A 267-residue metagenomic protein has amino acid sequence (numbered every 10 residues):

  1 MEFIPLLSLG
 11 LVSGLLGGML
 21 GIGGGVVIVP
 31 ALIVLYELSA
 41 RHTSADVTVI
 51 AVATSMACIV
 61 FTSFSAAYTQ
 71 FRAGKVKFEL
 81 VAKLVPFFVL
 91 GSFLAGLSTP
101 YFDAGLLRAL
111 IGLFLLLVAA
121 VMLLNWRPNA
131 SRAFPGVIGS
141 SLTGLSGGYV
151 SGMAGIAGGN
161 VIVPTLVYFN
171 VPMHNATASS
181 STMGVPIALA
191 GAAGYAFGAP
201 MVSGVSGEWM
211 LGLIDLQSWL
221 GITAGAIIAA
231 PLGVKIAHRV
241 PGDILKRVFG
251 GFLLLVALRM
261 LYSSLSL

Functional and structural regions predicted by a protein language model:
F3-K83, F87, S141-G144, S151 (+1 more regions): Small-residue-rich hydrophobic segments that form or flank transmembrane alpha-helices in multi-pass membrane proteins
M19, R72, Y101-F102, L124-N125 (+3 more regions): Helix-loop junctions at the membrane-solvent interface of multi-pass transporters, primarily the C-terminal
D46-V52, G105-R108, A130-V137, D243-R247: Membrane-water interface of alpha-helical transmembrane segments
V60-A73, L113-P135, K235, A257-L267: Transmembrane helix exit motif
Q70, S92-P100, A230, V234-H238: Small-residue-mediated transmembrane helix hinge/kink sites in multi-pass secondary transporters
K75-E79, N129-A133, H174-N175, H238-D243: Membrane-interface helix-boundary motifs at transmembrane edges
F88-F93, A104-L124, I214-P231, G242-L265: Selective transmembrane alpha-helices of multi-pass membrane proteins
L94-S98, Y149-A157, G191-A196, V256-L267: Hydrophobic alpha-helical transmembrane segments in multi-pass integral membrane proteins
